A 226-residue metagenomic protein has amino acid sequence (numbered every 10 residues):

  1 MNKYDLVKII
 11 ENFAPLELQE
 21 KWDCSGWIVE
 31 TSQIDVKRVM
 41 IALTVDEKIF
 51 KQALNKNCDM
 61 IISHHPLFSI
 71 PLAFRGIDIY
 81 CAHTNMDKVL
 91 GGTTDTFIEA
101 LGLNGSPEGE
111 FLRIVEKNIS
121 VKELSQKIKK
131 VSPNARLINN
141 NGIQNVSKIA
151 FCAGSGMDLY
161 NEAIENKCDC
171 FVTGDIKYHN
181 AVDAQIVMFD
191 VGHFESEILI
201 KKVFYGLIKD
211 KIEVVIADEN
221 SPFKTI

Functional and structural regions predicted by a protein language model:
M1-I226: Active-site catalytic microenvironments in core metabolic enzymes, especially phosphate/sugar-handling
